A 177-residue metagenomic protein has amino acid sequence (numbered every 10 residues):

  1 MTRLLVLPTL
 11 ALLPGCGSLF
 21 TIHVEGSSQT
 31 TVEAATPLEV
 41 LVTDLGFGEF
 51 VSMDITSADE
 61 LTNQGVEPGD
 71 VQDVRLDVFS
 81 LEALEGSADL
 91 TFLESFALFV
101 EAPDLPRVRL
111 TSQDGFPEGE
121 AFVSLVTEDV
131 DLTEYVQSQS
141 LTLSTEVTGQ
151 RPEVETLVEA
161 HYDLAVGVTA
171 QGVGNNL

Functional and structural regions predicted by a protein language model:
M1-L7: Sec-dependent signal peptide recognition, specifically the positively charged N-region followed immediately by
L12-G15: C-terminal motif of bacterial Sec signal peptides marking the signal peptidase cleavage site
G17-F20: Bacterial signal peptide processing site
T36-G69: Post-signal-peptide N-terminal segment of Sec-exported extracytoplasmic proteins
D70-A88: A short beta-strand element within beta-rich, extracytoplasmic domains of secreted/secretory-pathway proteins
L81, R151-L177: Exposed low-complexity, polar/acidic, P/S/T/G-rich flexible segments that act as propeptides, protease-susceptible
D89-D104: Short, surface-exposed beta-strand/strand-loop-strand elements in extracellular ectodomains
D114-D163: Cysteine-clustered segments with highest specificity for TGF-beta superfamily mature ligands
